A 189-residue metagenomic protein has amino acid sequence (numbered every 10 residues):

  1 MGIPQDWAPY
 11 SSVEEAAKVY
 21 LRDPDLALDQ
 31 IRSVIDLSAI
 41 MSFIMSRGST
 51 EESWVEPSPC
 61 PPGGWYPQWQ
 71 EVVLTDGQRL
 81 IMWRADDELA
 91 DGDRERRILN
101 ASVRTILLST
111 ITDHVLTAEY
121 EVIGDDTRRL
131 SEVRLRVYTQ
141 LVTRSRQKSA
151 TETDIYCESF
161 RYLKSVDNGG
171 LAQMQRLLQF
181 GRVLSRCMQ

Functional and structural regions predicted by a protein language model:
M1-Q78, A85-L89: Anionic N-terminal interaction surfaces
I3-D6, L89-Q189: Acidic, Ser/Thr- and proline-rich intrinsically disordered linker/docking segments of eukaryotic scaffolds
